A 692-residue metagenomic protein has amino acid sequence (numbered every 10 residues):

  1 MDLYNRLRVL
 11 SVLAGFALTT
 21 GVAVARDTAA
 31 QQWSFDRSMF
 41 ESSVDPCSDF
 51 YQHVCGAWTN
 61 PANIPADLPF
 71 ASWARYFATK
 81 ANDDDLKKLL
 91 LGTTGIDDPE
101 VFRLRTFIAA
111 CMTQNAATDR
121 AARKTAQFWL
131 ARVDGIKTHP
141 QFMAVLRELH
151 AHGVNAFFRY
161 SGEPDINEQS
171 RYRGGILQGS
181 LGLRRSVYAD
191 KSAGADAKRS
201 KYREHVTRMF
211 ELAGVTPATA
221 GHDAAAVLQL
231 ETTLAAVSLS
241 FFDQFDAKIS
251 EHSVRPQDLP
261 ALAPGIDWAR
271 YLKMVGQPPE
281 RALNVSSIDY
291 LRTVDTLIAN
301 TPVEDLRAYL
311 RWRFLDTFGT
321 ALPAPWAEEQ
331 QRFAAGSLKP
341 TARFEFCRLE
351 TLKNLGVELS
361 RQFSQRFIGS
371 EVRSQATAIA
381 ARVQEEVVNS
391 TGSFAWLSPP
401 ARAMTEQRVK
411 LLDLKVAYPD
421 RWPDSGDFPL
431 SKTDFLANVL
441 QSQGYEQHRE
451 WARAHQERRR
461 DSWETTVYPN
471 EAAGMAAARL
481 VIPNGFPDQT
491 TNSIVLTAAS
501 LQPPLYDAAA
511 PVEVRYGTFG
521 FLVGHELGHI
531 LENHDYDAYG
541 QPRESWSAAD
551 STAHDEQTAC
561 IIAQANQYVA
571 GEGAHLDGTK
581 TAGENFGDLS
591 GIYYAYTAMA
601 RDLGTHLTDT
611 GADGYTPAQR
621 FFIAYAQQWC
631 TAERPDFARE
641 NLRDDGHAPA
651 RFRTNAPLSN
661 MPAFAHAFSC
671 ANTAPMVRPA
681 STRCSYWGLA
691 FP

Functional and structural regions predicted by a protein language model:
M1-S11: Bacterial N-terminal signal peptides that target proteins for export
L10-T19: Bacterial N-terminal signal peptides
G21-A25: Sec/Tat signal peptide C-region and signal peptidase I cleavage site
R26-T28, V227, S253, D258-W268 (+6 more regions): Intrinsically disordered, low-complexity linker/terminal regions across diverse proteins
D27-S38: Short, Gly/Pro- and small/polar-rich lid/capping loops
T28-A29, V44-D49, H53-T118: Active-site-surrounding "flap" and adjacent substrate/cofactor-binding loops of secreted or lumenal enzymes, prototyped
M39-N60, A189-F210, P399, L589-Y594: Hydrophobic/aromatic-rich, well-ordered segments within soluble, folded domains that form packed cores
L90-V383, P419, L440: Noncatalytic, helix-rich "gating/capping" subdomain that lines the substrate-entry/channel surface of large enzyme
